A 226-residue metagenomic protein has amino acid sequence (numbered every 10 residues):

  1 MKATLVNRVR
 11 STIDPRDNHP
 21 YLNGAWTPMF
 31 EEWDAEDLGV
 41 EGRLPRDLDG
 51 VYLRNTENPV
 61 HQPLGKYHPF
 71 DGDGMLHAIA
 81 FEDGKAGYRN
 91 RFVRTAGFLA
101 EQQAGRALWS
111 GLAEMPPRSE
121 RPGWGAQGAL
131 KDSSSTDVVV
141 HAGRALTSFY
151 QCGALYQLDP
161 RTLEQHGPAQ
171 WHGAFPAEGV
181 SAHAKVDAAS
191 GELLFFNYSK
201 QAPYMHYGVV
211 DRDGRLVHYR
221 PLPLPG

Functional and structural regions predicted by a protein language model:
M1-W124, L130: N-terminal regions that are enriched for targeting/export leaders and immediately downstream pro/stem segments
T95-H218, P223: Well-ordered mid-protein domain cores that form the structural environment of catalytic cofactors
